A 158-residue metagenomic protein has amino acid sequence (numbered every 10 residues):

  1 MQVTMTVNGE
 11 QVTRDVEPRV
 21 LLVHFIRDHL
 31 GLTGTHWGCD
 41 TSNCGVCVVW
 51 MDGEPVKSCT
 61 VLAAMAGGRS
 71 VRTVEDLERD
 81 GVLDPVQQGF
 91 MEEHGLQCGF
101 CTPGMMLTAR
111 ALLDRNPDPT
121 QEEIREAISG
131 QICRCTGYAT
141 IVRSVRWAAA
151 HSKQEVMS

Functional and structural regions predicted by a protein language model:
M1-S158: Signature of N-terminal electron-transfer/Fe-S-associated modules in redox systems
